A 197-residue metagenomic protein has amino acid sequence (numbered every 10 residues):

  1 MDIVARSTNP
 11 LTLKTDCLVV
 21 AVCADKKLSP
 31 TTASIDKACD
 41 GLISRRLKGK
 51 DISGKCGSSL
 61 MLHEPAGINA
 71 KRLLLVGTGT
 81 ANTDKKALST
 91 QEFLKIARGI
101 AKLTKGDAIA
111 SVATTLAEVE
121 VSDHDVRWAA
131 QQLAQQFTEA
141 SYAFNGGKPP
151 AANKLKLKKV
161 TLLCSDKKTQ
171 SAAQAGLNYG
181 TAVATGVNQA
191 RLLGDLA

Functional and structural regions predicted by a protein language model:
M1-A197: Short amphipathic alpha-helical segment within the helicase RecA-like ATPase core that mediates nucleic-acid
